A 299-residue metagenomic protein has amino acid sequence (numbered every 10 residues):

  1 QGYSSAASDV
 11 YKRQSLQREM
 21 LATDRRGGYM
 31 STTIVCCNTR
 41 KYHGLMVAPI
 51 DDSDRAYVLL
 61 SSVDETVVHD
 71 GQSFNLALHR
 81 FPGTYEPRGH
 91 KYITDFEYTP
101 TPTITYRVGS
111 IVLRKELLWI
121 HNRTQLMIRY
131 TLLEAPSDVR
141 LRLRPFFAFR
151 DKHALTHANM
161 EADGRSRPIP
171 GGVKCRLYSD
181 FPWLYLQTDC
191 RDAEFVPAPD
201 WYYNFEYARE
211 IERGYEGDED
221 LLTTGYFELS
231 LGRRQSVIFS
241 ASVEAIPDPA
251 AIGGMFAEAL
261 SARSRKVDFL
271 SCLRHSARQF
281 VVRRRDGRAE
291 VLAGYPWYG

Functional and structural regions predicted by a protein language model:
Q1-A7, Y11: Single conserved hydrophobic/aromatic residue that forms the stacking wall/gate of nucleotide- or nucleobase-binding
K12-P102, L184-D192, P247-P249, G253-L260: An extended acidic
E65-V67, P102-R107, R167, L229: Short acidic-hydrophobic surface loop/beta-edge motif
D70, R107-I111, A135: Short strand-coil-strand connectors
L78-H121, Y202-A208: Extended, loop-rich substrate-binding clefts of extracytoplasmic carbohydrate-active enzymes
R123-Q125, A135-G299: Acidic/polar, glycine-enriched structural segments that form the non-catalytic walls/loops of the carbohydrate-binding
